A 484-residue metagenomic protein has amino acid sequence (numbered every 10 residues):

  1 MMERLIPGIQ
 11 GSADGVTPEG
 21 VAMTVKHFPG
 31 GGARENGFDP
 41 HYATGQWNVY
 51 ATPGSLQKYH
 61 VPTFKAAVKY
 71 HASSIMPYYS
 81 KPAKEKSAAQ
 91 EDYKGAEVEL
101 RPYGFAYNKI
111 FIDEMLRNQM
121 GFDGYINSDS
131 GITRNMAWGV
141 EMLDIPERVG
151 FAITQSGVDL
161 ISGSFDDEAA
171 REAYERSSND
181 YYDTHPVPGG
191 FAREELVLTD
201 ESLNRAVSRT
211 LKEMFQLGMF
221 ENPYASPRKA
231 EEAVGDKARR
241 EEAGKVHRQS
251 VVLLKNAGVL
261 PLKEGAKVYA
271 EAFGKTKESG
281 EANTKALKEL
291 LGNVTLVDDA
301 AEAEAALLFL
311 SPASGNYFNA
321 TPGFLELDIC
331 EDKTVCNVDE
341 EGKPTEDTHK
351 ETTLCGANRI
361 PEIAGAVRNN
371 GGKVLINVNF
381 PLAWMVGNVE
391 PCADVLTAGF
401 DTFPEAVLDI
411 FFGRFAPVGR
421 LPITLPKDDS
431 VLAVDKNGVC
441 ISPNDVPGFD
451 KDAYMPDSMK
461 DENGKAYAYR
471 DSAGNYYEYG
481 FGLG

Functional and structural regions predicted by a protein language model:
M1-G484: Glycoside hydrolase catalytic-domain context in secreted enzymes
